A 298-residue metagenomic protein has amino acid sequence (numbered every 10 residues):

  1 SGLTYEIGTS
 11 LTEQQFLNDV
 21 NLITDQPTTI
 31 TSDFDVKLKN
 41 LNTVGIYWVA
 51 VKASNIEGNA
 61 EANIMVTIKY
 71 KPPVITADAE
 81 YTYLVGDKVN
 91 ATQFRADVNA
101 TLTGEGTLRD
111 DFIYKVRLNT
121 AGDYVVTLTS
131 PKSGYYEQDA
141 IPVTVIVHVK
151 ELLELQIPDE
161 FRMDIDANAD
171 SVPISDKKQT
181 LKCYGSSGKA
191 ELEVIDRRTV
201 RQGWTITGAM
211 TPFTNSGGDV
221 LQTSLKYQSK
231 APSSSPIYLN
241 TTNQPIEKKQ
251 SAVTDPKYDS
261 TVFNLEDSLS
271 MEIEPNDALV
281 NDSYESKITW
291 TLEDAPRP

Functional and structural regions predicted by a protein language model:
S1-P27, K71-G106, M163, E191: Solvent-exposed, low-complexity, repeat-rich "mucin-like" stalks and linkers
G2-T4, E61-M65, E80, A140-I146 (+2 more regions): Well-ordered beta-strand positions in beta-sheet-rich domains
G8, K39, G86, K132 (+1 more regions): Residue-level recognition of the GNAT/N-acetyltransferase active site
S10-N18, N42-V49, N90-A96, N119-V126 (+3 more regions): Short, solvent-exposed loop/turn segments enriched in Ser/Thr/Gly
D25-V66, T103-V147, D255: Serine/threonine-rich, repeat-prone extracellular segments and beta-strand-based repeat modules of secreted/surface
V66-K71, G86, V145-K150: Flexible, low-complexity linkers/stalks enriched in Thr/Pro that connect modular domains
I75-D78, I146-K230, K257-P298: N-terminal small/polar-rich segments of proteins
S234-N264: Extracellular adhesion/glycan-binding regions together with long Ser/Thr- and acidic-residue-rich low-complexity tracts
